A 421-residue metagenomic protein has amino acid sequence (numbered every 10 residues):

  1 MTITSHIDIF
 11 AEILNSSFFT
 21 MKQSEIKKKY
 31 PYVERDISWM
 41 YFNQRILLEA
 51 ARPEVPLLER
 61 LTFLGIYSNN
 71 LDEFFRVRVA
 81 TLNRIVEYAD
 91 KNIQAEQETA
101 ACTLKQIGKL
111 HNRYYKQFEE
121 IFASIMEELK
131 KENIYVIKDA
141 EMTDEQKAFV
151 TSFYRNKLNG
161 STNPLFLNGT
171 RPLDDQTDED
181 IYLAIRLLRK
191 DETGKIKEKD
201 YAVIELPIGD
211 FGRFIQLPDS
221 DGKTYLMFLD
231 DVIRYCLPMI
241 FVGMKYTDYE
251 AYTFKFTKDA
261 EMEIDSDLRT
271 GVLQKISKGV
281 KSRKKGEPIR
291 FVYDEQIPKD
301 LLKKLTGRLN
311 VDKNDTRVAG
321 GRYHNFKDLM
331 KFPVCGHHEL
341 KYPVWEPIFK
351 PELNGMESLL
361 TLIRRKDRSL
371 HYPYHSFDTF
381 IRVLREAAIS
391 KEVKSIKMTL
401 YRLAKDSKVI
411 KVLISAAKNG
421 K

Functional and structural regions predicted by a protein language model:
E12-K421: N-terminal localization/anchoring segments of enzymes in phospholipid and broader phosphate metabolism
